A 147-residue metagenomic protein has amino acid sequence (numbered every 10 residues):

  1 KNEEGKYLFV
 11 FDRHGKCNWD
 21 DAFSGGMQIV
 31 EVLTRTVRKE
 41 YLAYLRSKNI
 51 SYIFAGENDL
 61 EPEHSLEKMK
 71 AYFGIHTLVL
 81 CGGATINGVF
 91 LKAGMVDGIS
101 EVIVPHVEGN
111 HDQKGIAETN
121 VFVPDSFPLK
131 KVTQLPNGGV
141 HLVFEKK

Functional and structural regions predicted by a protein language model:
K1-K147: Enzymes that bind and transform nitrogen-containing heteroaromatic metabolites
